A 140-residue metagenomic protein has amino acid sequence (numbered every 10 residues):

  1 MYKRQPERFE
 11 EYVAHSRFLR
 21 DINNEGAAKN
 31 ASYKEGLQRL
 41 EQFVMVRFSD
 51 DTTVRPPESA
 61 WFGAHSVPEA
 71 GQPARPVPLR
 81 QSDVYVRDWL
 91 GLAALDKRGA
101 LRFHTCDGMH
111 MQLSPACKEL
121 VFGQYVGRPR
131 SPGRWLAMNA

Functional and structural regions predicted by a protein language model:
M1-A140: Lipid deacylating catalytic domains
